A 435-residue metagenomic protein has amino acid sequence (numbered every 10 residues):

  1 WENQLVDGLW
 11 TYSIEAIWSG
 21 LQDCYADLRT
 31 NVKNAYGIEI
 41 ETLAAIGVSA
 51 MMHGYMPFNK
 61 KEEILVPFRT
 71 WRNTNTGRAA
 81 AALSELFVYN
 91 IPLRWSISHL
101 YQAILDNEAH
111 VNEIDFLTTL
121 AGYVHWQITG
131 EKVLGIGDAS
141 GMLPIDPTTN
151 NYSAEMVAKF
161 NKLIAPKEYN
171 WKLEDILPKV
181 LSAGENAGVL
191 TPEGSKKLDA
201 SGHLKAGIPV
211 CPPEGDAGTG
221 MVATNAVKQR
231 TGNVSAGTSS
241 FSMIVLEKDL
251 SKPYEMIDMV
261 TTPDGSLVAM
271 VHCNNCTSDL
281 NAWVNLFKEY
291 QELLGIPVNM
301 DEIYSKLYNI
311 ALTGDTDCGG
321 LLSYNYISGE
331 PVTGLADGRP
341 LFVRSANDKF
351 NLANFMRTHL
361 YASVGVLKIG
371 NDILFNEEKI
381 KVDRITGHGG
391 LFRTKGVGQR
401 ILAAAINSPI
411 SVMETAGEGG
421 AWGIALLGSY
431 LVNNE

Functional and structural regions predicted by a protein language model:
W1-V66, A81-A82, E113, E174 (+4 more regions): N-terminal glycine/serine-rich phosphate-binding loop of ATP-dependent small-molecule kinases, especially carbohydrate
L5, R78-L134, L143-N170, G184-T386 (+1 more regions): Active-site core segments that coordinate phosphate-bearing ligands/cofactors across diverse enzyme families
K33-T70, N90-P92, H125-G137, G141-D146 (+1 more regions): Short beta-strand-loop/turn "lid" adjacent to the catalytic site in phosphate-handling enzymes
V48-A50, T76, S96: Membrane-embedded alpha-helical core segments of multi-pass
N73: Carbohydrate-associated surface elements
